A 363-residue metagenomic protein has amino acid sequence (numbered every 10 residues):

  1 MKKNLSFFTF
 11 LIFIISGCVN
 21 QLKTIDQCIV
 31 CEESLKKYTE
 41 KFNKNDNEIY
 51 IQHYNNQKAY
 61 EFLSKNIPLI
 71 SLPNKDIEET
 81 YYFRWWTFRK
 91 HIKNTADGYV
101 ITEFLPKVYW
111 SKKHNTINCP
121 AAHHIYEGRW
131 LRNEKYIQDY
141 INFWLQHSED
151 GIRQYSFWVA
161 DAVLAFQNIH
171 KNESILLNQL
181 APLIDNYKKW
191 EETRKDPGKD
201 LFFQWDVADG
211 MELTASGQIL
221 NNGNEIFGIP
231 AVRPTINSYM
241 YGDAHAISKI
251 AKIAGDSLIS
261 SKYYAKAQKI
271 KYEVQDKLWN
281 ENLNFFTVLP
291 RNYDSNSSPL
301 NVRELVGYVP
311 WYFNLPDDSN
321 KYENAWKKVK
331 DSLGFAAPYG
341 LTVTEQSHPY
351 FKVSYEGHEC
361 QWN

Functional and structural regions predicted by a protein language model:
M1-Q27: Bacterial Sec-dependent N-terminal signal peptides
L22-K112, E173-L177, I184-E191, A251-I253 (+2 more regions): Acidic/polar, glycine-enriched structural segments that form the non-catalytic walls/loops of the carbohydrate-binding
A59, L63-K75, A122-N133, V159-I175 (+3 more regions): Well-ordered alpha-helical scaffold segments within catalytic/enzyme domains
K75-H114, R129-D150, T193-V232, Y272-N363: Extended glycan-interaction surfaces of carbohydrate-active proteins
Y155: Extracytoplasmic catalytic/substrate-binding loops of multi-pass membrane glycan-assembly enzymes
F227-S238, S257: Structured, solvent-exposed acidic/aromatic patches
